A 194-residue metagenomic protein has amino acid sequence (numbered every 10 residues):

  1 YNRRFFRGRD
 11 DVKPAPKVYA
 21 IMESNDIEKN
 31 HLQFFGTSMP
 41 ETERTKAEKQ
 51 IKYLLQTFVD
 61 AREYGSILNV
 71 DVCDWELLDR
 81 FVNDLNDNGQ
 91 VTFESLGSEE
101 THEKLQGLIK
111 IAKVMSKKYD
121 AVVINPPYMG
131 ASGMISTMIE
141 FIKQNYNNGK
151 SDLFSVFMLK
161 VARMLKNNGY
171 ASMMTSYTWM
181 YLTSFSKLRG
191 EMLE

Functional and structural regions predicted by a protein language model:
Y1-L193: SAM-dependent methyltransferase catalytic region
